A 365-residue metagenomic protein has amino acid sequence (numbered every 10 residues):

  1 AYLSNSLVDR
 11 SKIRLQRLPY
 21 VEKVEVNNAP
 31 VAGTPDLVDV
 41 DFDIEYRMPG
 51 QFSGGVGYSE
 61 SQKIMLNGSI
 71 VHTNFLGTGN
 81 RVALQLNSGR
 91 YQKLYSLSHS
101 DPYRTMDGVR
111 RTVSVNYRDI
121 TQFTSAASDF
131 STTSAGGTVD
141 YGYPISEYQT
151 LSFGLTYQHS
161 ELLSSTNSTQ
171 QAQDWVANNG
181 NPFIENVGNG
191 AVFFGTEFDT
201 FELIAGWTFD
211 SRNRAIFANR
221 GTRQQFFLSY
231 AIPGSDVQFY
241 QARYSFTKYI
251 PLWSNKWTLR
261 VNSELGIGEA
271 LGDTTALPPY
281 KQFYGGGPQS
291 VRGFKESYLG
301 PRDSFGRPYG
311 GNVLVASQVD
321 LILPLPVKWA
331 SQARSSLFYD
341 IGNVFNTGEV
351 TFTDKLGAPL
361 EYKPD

Functional and structural regions predicted by a protein language model:
Y2-A218, T222-R223, Q289-P308, N312: Gram-negative/organellar outer-membrane beta-barrel architecture
L18, I64, S69-V71, R81-D101 (+5 more regions): C-terminal transmembrane beta-barrel domains of outer membrane proteins
